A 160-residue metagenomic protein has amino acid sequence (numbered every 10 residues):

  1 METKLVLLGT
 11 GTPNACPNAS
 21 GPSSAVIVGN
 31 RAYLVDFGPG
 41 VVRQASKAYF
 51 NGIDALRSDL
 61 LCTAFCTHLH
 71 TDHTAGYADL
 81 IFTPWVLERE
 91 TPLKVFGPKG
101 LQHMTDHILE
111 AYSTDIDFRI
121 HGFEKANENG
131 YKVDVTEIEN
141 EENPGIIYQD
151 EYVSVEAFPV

Functional and structural regions predicted by a protein language model:
M1-V160: Binuclear metal-dependent hydrolase catalytic cores
